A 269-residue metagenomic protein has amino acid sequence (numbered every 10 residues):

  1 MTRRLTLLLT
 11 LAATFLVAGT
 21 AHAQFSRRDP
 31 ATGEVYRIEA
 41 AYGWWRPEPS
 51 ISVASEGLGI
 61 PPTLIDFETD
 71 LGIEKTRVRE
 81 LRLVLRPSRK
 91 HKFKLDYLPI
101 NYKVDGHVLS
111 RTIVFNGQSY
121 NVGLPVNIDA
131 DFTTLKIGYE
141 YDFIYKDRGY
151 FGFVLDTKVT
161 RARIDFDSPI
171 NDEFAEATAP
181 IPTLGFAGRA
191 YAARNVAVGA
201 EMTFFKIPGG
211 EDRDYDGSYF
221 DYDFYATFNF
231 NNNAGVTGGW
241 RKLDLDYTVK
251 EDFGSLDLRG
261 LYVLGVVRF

Functional and structural regions predicted by a protein language model:
M1-E34: Cleavable N-terminal export/targeting peptides
A23-I100, R268-F269: Short glycine/proline- and aromatic-enriched beta-strand/turn motifs that initiate or cap beta-hairpins
E39, E80-R82, K136-G138, T183-G185 (+2 more regions): Membrane-embedded beta-strand positions in outer-membrane beta-barrel channels/transporters
A40-W44, L95-P99, F153-V159, A200-F204 (+2 more regions): Transmembrane beta-barrel strands of outer-membrane/channel proteins
W44, L85-P87, Y141-F143, T157 (+4 more regions): Residue-level signature of outer-membrane beta-barrel architecture
E48-T76, P99-F132, V159-T178, I207-Y215 (+1 more regions): Extracellular/periplasm-exposed beta-strand and loop segments of Gram-negative cell-envelope proteins, dominated by
K90-F93, D147-G149, R194-V198, F230-V236: Repeated loop/turn-to-beta-strand initiation elements of outer-membrane beta-barrel proteins
A226-F230, D257-F269: Outer-membrane beta-barrel "beta-signal"
